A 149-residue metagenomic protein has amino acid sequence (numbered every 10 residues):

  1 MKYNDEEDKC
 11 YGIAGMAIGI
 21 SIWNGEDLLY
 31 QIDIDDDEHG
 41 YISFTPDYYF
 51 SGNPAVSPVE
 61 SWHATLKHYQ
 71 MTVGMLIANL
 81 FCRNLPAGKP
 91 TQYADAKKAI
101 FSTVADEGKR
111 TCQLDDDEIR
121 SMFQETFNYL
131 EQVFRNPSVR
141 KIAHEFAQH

Functional and structural regions predicted by a protein language model:
K2-H149: Soluble catalytic regions of large protease machineries
